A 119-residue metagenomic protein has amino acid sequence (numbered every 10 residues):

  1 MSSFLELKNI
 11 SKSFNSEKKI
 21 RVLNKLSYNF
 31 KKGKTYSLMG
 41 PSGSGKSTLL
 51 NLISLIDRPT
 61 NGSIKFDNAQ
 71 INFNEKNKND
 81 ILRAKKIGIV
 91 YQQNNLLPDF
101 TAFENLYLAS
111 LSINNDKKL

Functional and structural regions predicted by a protein language model:
M39-P41: The feature captures the beta-strand-to-loop junction immediately N-terminal to the Walker
S54: Helix-to-loop junction immediately C-terminal to a conserved catalytic motif
G62-F73: Conserved ABC transporter NBD signature motif
I71-G88: ABC ATPase NBD coupling module
K86-N95, F100: ABC ATPase nucleotide-binding domain signature
F100-A109: Short coil-to-helix segment of the ABC ATPase nucleotide-binding domain corresponding to the Q-loop/switch region
